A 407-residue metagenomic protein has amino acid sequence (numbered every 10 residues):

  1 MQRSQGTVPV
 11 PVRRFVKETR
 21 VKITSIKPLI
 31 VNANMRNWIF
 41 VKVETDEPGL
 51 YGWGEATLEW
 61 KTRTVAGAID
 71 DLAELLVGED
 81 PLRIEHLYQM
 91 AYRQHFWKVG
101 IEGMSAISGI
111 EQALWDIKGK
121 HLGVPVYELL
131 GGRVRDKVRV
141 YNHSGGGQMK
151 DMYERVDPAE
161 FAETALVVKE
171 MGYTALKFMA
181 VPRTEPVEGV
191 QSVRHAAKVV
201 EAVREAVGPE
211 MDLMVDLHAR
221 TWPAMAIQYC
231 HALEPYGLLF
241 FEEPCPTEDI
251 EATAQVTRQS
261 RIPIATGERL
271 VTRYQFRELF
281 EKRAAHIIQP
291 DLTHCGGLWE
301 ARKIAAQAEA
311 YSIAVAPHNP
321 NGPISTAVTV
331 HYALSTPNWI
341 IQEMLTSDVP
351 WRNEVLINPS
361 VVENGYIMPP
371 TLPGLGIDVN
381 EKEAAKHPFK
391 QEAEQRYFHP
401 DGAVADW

Functional and structural regions predicted by a protein language model:
R3: Cationic, low-complexity basic patches in intrinsically disordered or flexible, solvent-exposed regions
P11, D46-L122: Metal- or metallocofactor-binding catalytic centers and their adjacent structured scaffolds across diverse enzyme
V12-W53, T57-L58, D348-V355, V404-W407: Structured beta-strand/loop patches that form or line metal/cofactor-binding pockets in enzymes
I23, G49, L72, I110 (+8 more regions): Conserved, mostly hydrophobic/aromatic
V43, G67, L72, E79 (+5 more regions): Shared catalytic-loop signature of beta/alpha-barrel
E111-D151: Glycine-rich, aromatic-flanked loop segments that form ligand/cofactor-binding clefts across common enzyme folds
K137-V138, N142-S260: Metal-dependent enolase-superfamily TIM-barrel catalytic cores that perform enediolate-based chemistry
L375-W407: Extended hydrophobic packing segments that form well-structured cores
